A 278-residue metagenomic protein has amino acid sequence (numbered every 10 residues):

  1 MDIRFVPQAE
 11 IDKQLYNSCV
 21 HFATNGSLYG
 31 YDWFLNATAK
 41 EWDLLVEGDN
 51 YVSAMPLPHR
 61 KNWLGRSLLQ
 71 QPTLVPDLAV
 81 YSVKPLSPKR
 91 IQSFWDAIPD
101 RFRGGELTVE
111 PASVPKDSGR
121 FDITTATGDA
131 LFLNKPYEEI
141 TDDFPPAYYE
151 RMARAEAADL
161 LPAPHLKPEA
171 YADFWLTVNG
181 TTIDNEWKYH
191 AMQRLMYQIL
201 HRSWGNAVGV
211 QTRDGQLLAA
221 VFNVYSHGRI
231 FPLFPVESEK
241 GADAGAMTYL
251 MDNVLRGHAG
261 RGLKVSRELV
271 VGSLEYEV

Functional and structural regions predicted by a protein language model:
D2-D49, M55-L64, E110-A242: A conserved beta-strand-loop-helix scaffold within acyl/acetyltransferase catalytic domains
N62-F121, H227-V278: Acyl-donor binding region in acyl/amide transferases
